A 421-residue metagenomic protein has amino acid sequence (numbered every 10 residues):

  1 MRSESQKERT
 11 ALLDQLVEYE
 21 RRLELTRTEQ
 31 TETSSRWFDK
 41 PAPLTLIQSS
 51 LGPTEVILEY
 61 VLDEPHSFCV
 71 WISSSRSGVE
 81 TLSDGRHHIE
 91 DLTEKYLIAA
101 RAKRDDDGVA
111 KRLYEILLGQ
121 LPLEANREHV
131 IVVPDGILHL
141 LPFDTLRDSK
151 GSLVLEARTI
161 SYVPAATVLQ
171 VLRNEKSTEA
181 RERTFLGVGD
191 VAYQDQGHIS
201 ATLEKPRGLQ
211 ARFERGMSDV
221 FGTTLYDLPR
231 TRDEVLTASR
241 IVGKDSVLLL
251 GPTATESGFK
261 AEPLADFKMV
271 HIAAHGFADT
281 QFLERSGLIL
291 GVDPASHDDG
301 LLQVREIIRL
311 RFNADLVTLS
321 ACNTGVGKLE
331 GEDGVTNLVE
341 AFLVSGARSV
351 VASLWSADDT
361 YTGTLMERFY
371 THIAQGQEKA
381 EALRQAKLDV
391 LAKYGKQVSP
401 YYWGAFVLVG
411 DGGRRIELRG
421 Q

Functional and structural regions predicted by a protein language model:
R2-S5: Charged, low-complexity interaction regions
E8-E29: Charged, solvent-exposed faces of alpha-helical coiled-coils
Q30-Q421: Catalytic cores of enzymes
